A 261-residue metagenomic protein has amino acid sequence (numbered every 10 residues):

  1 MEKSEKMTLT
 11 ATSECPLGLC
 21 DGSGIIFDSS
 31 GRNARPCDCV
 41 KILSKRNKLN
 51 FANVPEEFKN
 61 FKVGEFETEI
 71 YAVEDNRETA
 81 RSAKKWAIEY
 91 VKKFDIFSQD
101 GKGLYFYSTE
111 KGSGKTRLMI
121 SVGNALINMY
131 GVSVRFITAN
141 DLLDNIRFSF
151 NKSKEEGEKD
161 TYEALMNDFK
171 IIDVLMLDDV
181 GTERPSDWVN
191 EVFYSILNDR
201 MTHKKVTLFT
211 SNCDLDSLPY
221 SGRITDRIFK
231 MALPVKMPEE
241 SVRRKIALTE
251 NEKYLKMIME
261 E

Functional and structural regions predicted by a protein language model:
M1-K85, E89, E239, R244-E261: A short, basic N-terminal segment
F66, I137, V235-M237: Hydrophobic residues at beta-strand termini and immediately following loops that shape nucleotide-binding pockets
A72-A87, L104-S113, G123-I171: Short glycine-rich substrate-engagement loop in P-loop NTPases that contacts/grips substrate
K92-G101: Phosphate-binding P-loop
L118, V122: Hydrophobic positions on the alpha1 helix immediately C-terminal to the Walker A/P-loop
G123, N128, L142-S149, V180-E261: Replace "adjacent to P-loop NTPase cores in ATP/GTP-dependent enzymes" with "adjacent to NTP-binding cores
V132-S133, I171-L175, H203-F209: Loop/turn-to-beta-strand initiation segments
